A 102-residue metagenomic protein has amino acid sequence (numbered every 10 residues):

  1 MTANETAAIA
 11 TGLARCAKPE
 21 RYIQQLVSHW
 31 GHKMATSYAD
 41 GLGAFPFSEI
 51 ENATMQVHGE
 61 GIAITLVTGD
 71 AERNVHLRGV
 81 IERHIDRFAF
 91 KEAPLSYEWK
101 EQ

Functional and structural regions predicted by a protein language model:
M1-E20: Terminal, regulation- and interaction-focused segments at domain boundaries
M1-T6, E49, A53-T54, P94 (+1 more regions): Eukaryotic, polar/proline-rich low-complexity intrinsically disordered regions
I9, D40-A44, G59-A63: A generic structural signal for beta-strand entry/edge sites
R15-A17, S48, V67-G69: Solvent-exposed residues in well-ordered beta-strands and their adjoining turns, especially edge/terminal strands
P19-G31: Amphipathic alpha-helical segments
H32-A53: Ser/Thr-rich, low-complexity intrinsically disordered terminal regions
N52-T68: Beta-strand/loop substructures that line and gate deep hydrophobic ligand-binding cavities in soluble
T65-Q102: C-terminal structural segments of small proteins and small subunits
